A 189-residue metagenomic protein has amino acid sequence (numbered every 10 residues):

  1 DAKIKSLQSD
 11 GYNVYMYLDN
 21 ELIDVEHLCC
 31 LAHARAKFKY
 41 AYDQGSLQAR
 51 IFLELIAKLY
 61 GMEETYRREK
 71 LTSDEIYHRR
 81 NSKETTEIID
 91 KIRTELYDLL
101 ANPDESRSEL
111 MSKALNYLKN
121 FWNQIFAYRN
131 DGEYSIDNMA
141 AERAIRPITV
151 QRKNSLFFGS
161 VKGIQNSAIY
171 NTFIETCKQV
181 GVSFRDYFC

Functional and structural regions predicted by a protein language model:
D1-C189: Catalytic center-proximal scaffold of phosphoryl-transfer enzymes
